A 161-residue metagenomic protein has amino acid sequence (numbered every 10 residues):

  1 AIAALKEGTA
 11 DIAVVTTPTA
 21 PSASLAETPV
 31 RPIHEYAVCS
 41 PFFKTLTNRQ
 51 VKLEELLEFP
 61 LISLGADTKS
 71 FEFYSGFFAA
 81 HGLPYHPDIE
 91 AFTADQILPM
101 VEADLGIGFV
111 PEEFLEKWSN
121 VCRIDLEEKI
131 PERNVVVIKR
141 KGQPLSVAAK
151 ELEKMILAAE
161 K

Functional and structural regions predicted by a protein language model:
A1, K6-T9, T16, K69-I124: Hydrophobic hinge/microswitch elements
I12-P18, C39-S40, L64-G65: Short beta-strand elements of ligand-binding domains
T17-P18, P41, P111-F114, V135 (+1 more regions): Short secondary-structure boundary segments
P21, F42-K52, E128-P131, G142-V147: Short helix-loop capping/hinge motifs at secondary-structure junctions, enriched in acidic/polar residues
S24-L61: Flexible hinge/capping segments at coil-to-helix
A26-Y36, E112, S119-N134: Short beta-strand->loop
P60-H81, L145-A149, E153, E160: Secondary-structure junction motif
D125-K161: A late-sequence structural motif
